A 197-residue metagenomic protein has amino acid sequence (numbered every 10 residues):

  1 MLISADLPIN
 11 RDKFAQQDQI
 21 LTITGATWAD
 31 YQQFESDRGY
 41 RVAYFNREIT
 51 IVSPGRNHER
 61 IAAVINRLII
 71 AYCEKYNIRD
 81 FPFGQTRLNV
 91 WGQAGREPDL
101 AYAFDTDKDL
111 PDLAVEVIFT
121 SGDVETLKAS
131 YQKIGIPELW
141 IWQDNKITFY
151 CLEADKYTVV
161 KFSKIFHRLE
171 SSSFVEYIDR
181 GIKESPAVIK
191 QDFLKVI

Functional and structural regions predicted by a protein language model:
M1-I134, W142-I197: Gly/Pro/Ser/Thr-rich low-complexity, intrinsically disordered segments predominantly at protein N-termini
P137: Short acidic/polar active-site loop segments enriched in Thr and Asp
